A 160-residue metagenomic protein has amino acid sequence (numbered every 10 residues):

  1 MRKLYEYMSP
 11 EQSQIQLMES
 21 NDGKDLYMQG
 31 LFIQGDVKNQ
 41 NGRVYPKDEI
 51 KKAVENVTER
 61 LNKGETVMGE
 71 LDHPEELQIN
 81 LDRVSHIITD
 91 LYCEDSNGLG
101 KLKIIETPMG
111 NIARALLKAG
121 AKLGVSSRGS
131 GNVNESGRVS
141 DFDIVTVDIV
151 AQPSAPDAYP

Functional and structural regions predicted by a protein language model:
M1-L61: Polar/acidic, low-complexity leader/linker segments enriched in S/T/G and N/D
E11, V67-E70, E75-P160: Residue microenvironments linked to proteolytic maturation and disulfide-stabilized extracellular modules
